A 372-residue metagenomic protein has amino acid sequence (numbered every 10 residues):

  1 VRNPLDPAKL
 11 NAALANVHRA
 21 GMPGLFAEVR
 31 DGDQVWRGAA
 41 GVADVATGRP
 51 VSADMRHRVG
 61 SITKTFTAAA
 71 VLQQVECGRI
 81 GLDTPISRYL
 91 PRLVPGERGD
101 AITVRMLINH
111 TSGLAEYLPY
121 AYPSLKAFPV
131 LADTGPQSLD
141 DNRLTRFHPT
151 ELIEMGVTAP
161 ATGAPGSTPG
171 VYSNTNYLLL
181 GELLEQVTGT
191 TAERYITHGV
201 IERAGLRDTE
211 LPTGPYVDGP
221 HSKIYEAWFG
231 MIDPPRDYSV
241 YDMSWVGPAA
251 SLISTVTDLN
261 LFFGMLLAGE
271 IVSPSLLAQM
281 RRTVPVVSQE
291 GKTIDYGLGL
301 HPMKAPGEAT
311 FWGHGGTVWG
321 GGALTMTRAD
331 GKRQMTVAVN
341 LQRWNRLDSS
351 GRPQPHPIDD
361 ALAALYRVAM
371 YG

Functional and structural regions predicted by a protein language model:
V1-V42, T190, P234-G372: Catalytic loop of the DD-peptidase/beta-lactamase superfamily, centered on the K-T-G motif and neighboring
D6, L10, V59, T63 (+5 more regions): Hydrophobic (often cysteine-bearing) scaffold residues that line and stabilize catalytic clefts of nucleotide/cofactor
G21-P23, A46-L107, T162-S173, G247: Short active-site loop at a secondary-structure junction that contains or immediately precedes the catalytic residue(s)
L25, L82-D83, E193, T209: A local structural micro-motif
R37, E97-F311: Short, surface-exposed loop or secondary-structure junction motifs that flank catalytic or metal-binding residues
A39, P50, R58, P85-Y89 (+3 more regions): Conserved beta-strand positions that form and line the central face of beta-propeller blades
D44, T63, E116, L184 (+2 more regions): Short, flexible micro-motifs
